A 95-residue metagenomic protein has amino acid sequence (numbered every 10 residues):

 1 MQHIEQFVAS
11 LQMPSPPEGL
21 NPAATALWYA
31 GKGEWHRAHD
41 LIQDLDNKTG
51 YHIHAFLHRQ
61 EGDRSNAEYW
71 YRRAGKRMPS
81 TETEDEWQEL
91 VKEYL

Functional and structural regions predicted by a protein language model:
M1-P14, L27-D40, K92-E93: Repeat-mediated protein-protein interaction surfaces in helical alpha-solenoids
P16-P22, D46-Y51: Generic helix N-cap/helix-start motif at coil->alpha-helix transitions
T25, H54-A55: Structural register within alpha-helical repeat arrays
W28, L57-H58: Residue-level signature for tetratricopeptide repeat
D46-K48, Q60-T81: TPR/TPR-like (Sel1-like) alpha-helical repeat modules
G75, E82-V91: C-terminal binding/interaction regions
